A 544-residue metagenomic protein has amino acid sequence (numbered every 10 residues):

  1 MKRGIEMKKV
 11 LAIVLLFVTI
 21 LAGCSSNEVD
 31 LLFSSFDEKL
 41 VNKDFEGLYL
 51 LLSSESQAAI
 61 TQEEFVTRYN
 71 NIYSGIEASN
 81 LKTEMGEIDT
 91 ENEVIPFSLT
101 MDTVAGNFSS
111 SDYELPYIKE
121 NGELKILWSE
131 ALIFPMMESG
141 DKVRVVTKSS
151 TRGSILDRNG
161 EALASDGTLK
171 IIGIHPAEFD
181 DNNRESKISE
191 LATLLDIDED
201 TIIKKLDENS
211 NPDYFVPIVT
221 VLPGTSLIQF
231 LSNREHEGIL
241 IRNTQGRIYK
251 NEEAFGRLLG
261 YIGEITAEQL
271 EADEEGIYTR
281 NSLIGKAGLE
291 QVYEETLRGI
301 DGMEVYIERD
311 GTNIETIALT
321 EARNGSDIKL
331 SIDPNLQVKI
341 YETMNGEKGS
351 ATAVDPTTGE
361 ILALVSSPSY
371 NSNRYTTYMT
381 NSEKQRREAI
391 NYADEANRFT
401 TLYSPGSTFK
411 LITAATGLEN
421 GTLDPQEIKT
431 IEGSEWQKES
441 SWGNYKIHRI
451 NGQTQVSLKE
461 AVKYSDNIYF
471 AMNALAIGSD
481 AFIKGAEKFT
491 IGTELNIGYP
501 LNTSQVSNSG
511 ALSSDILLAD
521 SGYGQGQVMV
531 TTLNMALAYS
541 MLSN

Functional and structural regions predicted by a protein language model:
M1-E6: Short, Lys/Arg-enriched N-terminal segments with co-localized hydrophobic residues within the first ~10-30 amino acids
K8-V14: Sec-dependent signal peptide recognition, specifically the positively charged N-region followed immediately by
L21-G23: C-terminal motif of bacterial Sec signal peptides marking the signal peptidase cleavage site
S25, L31, E46-V94: Short solvent-exposed beta->alpha transition segments
F36, L40-L48: Short helix-adjacent coil turns
N71, L81-S350, Y370-N397, L402: Extracytoplasmic/periplasmic proteins that interact with beta-lactams or build/remodel peptidoglycan
E308-I317, T357-S407, I412-N544: Beta-lactam-recognizing serine transpeptidase/beta-lactamase-like catalytic domain environment
A351-P356: Short hydrophobic alpha-helical segments used for membrane anchoring or interfacial signaling
